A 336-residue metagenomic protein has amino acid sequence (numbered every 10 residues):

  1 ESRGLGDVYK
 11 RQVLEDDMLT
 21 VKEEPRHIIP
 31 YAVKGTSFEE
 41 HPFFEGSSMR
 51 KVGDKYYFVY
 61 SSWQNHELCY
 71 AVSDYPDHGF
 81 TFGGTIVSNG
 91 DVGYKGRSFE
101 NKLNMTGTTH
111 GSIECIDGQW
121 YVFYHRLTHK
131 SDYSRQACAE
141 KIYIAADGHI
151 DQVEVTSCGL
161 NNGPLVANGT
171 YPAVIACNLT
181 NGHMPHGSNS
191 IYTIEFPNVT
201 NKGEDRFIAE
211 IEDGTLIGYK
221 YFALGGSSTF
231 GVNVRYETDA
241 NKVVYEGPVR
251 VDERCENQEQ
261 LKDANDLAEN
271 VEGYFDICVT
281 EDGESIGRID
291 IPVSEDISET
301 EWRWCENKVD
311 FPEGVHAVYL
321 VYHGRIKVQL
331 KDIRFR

Functional and structural regions predicted by a protein language model:
E1-Y9: Single conserved hydrophobic/aromatic residue that forms the stacking wall/gate of nucleotide- or nucleobase-binding
K10-V13, H66-V72, S131-E140: Structural motif
E15-M18, D74-D77, A145: Short loop/turn segments that connect beta-strands within beta-propeller blades
D16-S48, G79-H110, Q152-T170, G214 (+1 more regions): Surface loop/turn signatures of beta-propeller and other carbohydrate-active proteins
P42-V87: Loop/turn-rich, solvent-exposed surfaces of beta-rich toroidal or solenoidal domains
K55-Y57, Q119-V122: Entry beta-strands of beta-propeller and related beta-repeat scaffolds
S61-W63, H125-L127, H323: Short loop/turn segments immediately following the C-termini of beta-strands
S131, A137-C138, V153-R336: Extracytoplasmic
